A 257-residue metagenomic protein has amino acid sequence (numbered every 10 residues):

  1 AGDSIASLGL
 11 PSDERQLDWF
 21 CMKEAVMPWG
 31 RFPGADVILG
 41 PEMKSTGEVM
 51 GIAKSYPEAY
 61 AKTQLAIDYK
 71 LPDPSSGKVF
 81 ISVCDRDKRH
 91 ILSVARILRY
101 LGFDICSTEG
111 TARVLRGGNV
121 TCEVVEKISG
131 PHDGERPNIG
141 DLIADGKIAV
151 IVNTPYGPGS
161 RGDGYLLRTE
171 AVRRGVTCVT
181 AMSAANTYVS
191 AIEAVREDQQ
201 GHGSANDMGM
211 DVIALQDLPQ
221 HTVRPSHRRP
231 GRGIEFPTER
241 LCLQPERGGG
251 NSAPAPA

Functional and structural regions predicted by a protein language model:
A1-G157, R161-T177, A185-Y188, E197-G201 (+2 more regions): ATP-dependent carboxylate/acyl-activation modules
A181: Extended, alpha-helix-rich binding/interface surfaces that flank or overlap catalytic cores and mediate recognition
I192-E193: Histidine/acidic-residue-rich catalytic or RNA/ligand-binding cores of hydrolases and nuclease-related proteins
E246-G248: Disordered low-complexity repeat/linker domains
G250-A253: Short, intrinsically disordered C-terminal tails of secreted or membrane-associated proteins
